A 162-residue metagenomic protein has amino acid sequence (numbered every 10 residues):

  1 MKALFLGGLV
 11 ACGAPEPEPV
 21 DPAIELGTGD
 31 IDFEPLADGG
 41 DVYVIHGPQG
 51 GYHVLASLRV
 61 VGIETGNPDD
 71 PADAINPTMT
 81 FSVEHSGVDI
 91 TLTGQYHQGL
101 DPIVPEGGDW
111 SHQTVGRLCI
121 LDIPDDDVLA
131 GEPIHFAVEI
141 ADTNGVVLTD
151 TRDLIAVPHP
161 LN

Functional and structural regions predicted by a protein language model:
M1-G7: Sec-dependent signal peptide recognition, specifically the positively charged N-region followed immediately by
V10-A11: C-terminal motif of bacterial Sec signal peptides marking the signal peptidase cleavage site
P17-V54, H159-N162: Short, compositionally biased P/S/T/A/G/V-rich stretches that sit at domain boundaries
D41-T78: Contiguous beta-strand segments within globular domains
D70-Y96: Extended low-complexity, serine/threonine- and proline-enriched intrinsically disordered segments
G94-I134: Short, solvent-exposed, Trp/other aromatic-anchored flexible loops in extracytoplasmic proteins
V146-N162: Short beta-strand elements
